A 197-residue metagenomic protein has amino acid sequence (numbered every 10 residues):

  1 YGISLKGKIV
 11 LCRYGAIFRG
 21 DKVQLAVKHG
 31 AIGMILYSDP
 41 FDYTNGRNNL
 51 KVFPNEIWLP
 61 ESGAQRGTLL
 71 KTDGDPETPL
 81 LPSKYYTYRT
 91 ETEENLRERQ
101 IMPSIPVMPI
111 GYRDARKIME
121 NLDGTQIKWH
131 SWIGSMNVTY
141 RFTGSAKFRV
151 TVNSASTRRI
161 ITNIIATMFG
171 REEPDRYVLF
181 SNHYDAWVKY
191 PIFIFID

Functional and structural regions predicted by a protein language model:
Y1-I164, M168: Structured lumen-facing ectodomains of secretory-pathway proteins
I3, R171-Y177: Proline/glycine-enriched tight loop/beta-turn segments at coil->beta junctions that connect or precede beta-strands
L11, V178-L179: Conserved beta-strand elements of the Class I
F18-R19, D42-N45, E173-P174, A186-Y190: Flexible loop/turn segments at secondary-structure boundaries
I164, F180-D197: Alpha-helical metal-binding/catalytic segments enriched in His/Glu/Asp
